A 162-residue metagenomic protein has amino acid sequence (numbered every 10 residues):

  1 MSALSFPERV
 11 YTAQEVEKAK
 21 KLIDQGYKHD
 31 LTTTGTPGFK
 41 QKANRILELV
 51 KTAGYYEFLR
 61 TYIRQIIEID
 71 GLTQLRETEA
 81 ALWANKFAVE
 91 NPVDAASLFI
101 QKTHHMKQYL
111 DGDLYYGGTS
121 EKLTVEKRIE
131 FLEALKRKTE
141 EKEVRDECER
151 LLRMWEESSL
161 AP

Functional and structural regions predicted by a protein language model:
M1-E17: N-terminal low-structure segments adjacent to metalloprotease catalytic domains across cellular compartments
E15-A81, F87-V89: Auxiliary, metal-adjacent structural segments of Zn-dependent hydrolase domains
G35, L72-E77, V93, L110 (+2 more regions): Anionic, Ser/Thr-rich low-complexity intrinsically disordered regions
Q41, R45, L98, T119 (+1 more regions): Extracytoplasmic/secreted proteins, especially bacterial periplasmic and envelope-associated proteins
W83-F99: Short pre-active-site segment immediately N-terminal to the catalytic Zn-binding motif
S97-L110: Active-site recognition of the HExxH zinc-binding catalytic motif
Y116-L151: Post-HExxH zinc-binding segment in Zn-dependent metallohydrolases
L151-A161: Short, low-complexity, Pro/Ser/Thr/Gly-rich segments in the mature regions of secreted, periplasmic
